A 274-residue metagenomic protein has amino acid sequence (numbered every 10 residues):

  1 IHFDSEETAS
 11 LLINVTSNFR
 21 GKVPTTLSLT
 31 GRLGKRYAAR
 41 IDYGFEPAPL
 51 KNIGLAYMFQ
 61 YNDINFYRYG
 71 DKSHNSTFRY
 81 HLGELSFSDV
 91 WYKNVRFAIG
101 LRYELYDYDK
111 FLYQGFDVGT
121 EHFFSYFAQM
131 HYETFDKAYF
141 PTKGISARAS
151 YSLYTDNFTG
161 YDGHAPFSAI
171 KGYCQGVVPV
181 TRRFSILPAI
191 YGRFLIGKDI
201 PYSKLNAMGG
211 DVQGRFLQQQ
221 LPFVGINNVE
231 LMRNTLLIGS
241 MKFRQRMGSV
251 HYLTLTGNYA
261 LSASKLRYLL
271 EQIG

Functional and structural regions predicted by a protein language model:
I1-F135, Y139, M208-L221, N228-L237 (+2 more regions): Gram-negative/organellar outer-membrane beta-barrel architecture
F127-H131, F135-S249, L255-G257, K265-Q272: C-terminal outer-membrane beta-barrel translocator/porin domains of Gram-negative envelope proteins and their
